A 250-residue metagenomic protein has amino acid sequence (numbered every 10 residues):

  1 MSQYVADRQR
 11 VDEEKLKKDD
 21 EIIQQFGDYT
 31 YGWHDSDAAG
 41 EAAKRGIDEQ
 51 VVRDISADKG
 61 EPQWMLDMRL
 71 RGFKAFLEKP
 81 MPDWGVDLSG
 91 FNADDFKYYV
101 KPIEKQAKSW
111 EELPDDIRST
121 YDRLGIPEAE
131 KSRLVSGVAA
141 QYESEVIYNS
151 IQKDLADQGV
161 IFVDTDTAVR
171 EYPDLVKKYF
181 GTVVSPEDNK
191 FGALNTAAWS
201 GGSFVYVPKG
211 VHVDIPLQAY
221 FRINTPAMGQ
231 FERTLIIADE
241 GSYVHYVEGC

Functional and structural regions predicted by a protein language model:
S2-C250: Glycine-rich and polybasic anion-binding loops at the starts of cofactor/ligand-binding domains
